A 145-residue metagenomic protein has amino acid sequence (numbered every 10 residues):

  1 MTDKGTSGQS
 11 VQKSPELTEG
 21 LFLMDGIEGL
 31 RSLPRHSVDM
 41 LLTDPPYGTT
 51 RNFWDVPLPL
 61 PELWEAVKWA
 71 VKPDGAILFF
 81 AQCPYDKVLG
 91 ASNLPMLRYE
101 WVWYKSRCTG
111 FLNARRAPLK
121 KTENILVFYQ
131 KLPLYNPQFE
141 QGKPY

Functional and structural regions predicted by a protein language model:
T2-Y145: Core catalytic lobe of class I
